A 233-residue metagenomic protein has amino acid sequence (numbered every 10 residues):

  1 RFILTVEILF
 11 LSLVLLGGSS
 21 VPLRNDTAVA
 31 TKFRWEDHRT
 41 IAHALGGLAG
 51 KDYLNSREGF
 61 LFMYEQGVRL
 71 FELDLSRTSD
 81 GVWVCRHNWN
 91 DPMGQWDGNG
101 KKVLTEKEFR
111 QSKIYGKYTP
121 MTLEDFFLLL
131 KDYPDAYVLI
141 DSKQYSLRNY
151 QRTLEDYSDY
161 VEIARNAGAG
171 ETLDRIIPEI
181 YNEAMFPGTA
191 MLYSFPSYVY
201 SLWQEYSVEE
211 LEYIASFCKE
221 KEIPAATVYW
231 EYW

Functional and structural regions predicted by a protein language model:
F2-W233: Phosphate-group recognition and catalysis centered on beta-loop-alpha active-site segments
